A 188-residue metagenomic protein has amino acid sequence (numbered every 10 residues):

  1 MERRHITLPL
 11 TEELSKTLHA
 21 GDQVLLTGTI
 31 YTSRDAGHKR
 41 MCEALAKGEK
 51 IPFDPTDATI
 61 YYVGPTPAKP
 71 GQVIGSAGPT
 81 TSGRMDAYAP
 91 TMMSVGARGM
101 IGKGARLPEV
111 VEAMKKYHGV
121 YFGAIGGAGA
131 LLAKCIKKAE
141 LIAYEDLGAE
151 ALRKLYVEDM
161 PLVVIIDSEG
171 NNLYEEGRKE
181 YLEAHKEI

Functional and structural regions predicted by a protein language model:
M1-L10: Short, structured beta-strand/loop micro-motifs enriched in basic residues and often containing a Trp
L10, I30, P65-P67, D159 (+1 more regions): A broadly conserved detector of short glycine/acidic/proline-rich loop/turn motifs that flank catalytic sites and bind
L26, K134-I188: C-terminal binding/interaction regions
T32-S33, G37-M160: Feature captures the catalytic cores and cofactor-binding loops of soluble hydro-lyases/lyases that act on carboxylate
